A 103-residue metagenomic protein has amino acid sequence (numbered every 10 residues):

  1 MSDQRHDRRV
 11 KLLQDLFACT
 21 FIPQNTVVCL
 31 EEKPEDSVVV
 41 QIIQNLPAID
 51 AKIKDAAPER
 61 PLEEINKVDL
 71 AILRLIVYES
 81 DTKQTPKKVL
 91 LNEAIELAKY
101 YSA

Functional and structural regions predicted by a protein language model:
M1-A103: N-terminal interaction/assembly modules
